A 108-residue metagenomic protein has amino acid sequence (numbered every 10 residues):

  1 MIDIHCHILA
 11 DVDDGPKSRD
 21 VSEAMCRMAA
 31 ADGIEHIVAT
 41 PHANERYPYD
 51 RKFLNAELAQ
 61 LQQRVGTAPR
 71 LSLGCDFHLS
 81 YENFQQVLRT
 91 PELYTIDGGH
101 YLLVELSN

Functional and structural regions predicted by a protein language model:
M1-P69: An N-terminally biased module of ancient metal coordination in phosphate/nucleic-acid-related enzymes
D50-N108: Extended substrate/RNA-proximal surfaces in nucleic-acid metabolism proteins
